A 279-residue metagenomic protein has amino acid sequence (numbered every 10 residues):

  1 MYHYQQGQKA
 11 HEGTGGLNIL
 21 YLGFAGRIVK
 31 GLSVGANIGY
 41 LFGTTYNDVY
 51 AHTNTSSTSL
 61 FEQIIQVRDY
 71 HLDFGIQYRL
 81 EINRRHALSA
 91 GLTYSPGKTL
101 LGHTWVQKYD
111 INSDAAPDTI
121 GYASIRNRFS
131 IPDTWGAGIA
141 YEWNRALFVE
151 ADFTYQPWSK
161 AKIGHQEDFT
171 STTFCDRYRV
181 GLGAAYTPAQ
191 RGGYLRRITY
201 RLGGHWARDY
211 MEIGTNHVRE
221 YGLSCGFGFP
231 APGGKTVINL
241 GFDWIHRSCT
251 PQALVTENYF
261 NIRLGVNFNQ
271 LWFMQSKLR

Functional and structural regions predicted by a protein language model:
M1-R279: Outer-membrane beta-barrel porins/channels
